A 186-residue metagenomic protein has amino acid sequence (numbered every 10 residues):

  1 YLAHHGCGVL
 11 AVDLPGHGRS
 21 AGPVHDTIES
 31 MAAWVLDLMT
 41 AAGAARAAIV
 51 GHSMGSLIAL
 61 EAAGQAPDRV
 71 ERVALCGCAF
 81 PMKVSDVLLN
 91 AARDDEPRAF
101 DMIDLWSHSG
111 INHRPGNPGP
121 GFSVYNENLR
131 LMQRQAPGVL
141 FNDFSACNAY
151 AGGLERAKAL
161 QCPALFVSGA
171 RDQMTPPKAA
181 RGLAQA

Functional and structural regions predicted by a protein language model:
Y1-H4, G8-M54: Active-site loop/oxyanion-hole signature of alpha/beta-hydrolase fold enzymes
G8, A45-A48, R69-R72, R156 (+1 more regions): Structural signature of beta-strand start/N-cap positions in the alpha/beta core of ABC transporter nucleotide-binding
S20-D26, V84-V87, P177-K178: Conserved catalytic-core motifs of eukaryotic protein kinase domains, centered on the activation segment
L57-L105: Flexible "cap/lid" loop of the alpha/beta hydrolase fold
N90-L160: Conserved alpha/beta-hydrolase catalytic His-Asp/Glu region
L160, F166-S168, D172: Short beta-strand/loop motif that positions the catalytic acidic residue of the alpha/beta-hydrolase fold
C162, P176-Q185: Short alpha-helix in the alpha/beta-hydrolase fold that links the catalytic acid
